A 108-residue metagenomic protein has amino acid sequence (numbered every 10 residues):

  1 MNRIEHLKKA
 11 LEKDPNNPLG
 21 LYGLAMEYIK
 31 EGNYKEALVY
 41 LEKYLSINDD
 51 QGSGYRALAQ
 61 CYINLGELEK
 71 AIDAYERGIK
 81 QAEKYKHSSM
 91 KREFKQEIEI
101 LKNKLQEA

Functional and structural regions predicted by a protein language model:
K9-A10, K43-Y44, G78: Canonical positions in the second alpha-helix
